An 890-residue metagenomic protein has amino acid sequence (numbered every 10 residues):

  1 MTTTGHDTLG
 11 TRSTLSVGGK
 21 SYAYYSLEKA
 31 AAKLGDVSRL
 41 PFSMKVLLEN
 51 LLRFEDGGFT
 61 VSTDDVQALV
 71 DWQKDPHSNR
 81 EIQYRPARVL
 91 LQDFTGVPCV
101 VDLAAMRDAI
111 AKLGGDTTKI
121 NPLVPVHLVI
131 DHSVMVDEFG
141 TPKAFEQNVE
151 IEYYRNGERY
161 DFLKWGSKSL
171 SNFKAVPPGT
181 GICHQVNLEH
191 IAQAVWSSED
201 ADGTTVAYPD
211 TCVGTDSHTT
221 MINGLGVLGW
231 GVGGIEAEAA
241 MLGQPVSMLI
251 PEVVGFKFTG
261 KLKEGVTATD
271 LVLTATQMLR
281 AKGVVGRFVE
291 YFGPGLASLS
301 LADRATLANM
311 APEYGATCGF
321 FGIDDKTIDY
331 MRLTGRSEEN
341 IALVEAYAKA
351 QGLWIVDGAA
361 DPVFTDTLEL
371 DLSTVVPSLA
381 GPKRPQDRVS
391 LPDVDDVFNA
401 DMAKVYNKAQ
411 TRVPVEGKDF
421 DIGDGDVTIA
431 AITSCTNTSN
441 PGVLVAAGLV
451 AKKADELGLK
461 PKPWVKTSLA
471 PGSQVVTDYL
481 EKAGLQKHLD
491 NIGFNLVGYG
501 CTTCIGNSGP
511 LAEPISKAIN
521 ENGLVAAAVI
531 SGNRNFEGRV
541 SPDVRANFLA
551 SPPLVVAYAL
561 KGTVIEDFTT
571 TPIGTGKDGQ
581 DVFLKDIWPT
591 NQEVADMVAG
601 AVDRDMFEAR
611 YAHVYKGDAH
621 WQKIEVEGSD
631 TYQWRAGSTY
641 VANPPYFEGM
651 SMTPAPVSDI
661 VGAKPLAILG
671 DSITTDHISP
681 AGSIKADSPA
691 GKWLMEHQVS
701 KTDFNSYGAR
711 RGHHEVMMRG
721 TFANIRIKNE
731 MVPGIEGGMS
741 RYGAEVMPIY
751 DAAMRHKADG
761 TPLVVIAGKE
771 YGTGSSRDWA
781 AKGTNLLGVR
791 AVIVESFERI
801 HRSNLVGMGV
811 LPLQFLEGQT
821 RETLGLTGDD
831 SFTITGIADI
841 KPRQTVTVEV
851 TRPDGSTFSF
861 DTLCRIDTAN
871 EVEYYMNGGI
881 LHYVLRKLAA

Functional and structural regions predicted by a protein language model:
T2-I151, L299-N309, E313-D325, D329-S337 (+2 more regions): N-terminal amphipathic, basic-rich helices that act as targeting or association modules
D56-K261, D270-L273, P377-A380, V394 (+11 more regions): Long, structured ligand/cofactor-binding scaffold of large enzymes
R85, L103-E158, L296-K408, T570-Q633 (+4 more regions): Terminal amphipathic helices with adjacent charged low-complexity linkers/tails
D202-E345, W354, V445, A451 (+4 more regions): Mobile "lid/hinge" segments at catalytic clefts and subdomain interfaces of large enzymes
F292-L299, N533, A753-M754, A758-E798: Extracellular/luminal Protease-associated
W464-T503, N507-G509, M717, S775 (+4 more regions): Extended C-terminal subregions enriched in glycine
G576-N591, R802-Y874: Acidic, glycine-rich flexible loop/linker segments
